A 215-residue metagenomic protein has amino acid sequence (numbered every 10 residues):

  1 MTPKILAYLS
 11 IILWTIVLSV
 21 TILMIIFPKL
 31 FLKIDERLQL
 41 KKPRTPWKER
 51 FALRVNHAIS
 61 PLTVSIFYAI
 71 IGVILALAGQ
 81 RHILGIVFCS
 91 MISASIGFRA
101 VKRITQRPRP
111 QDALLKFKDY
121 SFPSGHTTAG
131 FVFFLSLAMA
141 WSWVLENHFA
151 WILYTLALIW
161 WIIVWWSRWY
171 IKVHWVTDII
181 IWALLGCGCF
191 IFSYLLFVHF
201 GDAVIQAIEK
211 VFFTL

Functional and structural regions predicted by a protein language model:
M1-F67, K102-L115, F212-L215: N-terminal transmembrane-helix/juxtamembrane module of multi-pass inner/ER membrane proteins
Y8-L13, H82-S90, I152-L156, T177 (+1 more regions): Alpha-helical transmembrane segments of integral membrane proteins
M24-I25, M91-R99, W160-R168: Alpha-helical transmembrane segments of multi-pass membrane proteins
I25-K29, I74-G79, A140-V144: Structural signal for the C-terminal ends of transmembrane alpha-helices and the immediately following loop
K48-R50, I66-I74, L135-M139, W161-W165: Hydrophobic, membrane-inserted alpha-helices
Y68-A94: Interfacial segments of alpha-helical transmembrane regions
I86-A94, F98, W182, G186 (+1 more regions): Alpha-helical transmembrane segments in multi-pass membrane proteins
Q111-L215: Membrane-embedded catalytic cores of phosphoryl/pyrophosphoryl-handling enzymes
